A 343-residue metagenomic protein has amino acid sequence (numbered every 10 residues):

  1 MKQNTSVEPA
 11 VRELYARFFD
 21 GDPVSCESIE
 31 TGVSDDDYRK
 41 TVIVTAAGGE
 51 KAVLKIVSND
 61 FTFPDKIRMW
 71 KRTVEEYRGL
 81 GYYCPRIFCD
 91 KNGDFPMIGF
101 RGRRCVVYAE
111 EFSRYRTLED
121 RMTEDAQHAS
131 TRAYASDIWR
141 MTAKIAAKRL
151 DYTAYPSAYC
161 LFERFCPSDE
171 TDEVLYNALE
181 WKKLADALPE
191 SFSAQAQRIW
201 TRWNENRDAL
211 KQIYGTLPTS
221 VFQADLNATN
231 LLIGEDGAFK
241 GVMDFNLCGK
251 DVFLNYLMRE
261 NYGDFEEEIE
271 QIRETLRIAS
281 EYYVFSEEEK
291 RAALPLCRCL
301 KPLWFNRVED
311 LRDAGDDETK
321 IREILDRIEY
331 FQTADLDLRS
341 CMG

Functional and structural regions predicted by a protein language model:
M1-D94, G234-E235, G343: Conserved NTP-binding catalytic cores of kinases and kinase-like/nucleotidyltransferase enzymes across multiple kinase
D37-A46, V53, N204-L254: Active-site acidic catalytic loop and adjacent metal/ATP-binding pocket of ATP-dependent phosphoryl transfer enzymes
A47-T153: ATP-binding pocket architecture of kinase catalytic cores
A147-S157, Q212-Y214, V284-E288: Surface-exposed helix-capping loop/turn segments at secondary-structure junctions
S157-L210: Active-site catalytic-loop/activation-segment of kinase and kinase-like phosphoryl-transfer enzymes
K250-S286, R298-E318: Active-site activation/catalytic loop segments of kinase-like enzymes and analogous catalytic loops in related
W304-G343: ATP/Mg2+ or Mg2+-diphosphate-binding catalytic cores that bind nucleotide phosphates or diphosphates via glycine-rich
